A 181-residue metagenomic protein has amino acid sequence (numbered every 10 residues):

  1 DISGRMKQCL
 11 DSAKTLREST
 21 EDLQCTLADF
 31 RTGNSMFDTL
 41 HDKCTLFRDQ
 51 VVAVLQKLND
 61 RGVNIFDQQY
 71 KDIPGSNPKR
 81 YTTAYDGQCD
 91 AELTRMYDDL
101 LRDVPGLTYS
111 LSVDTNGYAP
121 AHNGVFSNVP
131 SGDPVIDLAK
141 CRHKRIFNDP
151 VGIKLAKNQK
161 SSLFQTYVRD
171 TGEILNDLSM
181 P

Functional and structural regions predicted by a protein language model:
D1-S12, L16-S19, L23-T26, F30-G33 (+3 more regions): Heptad-repeat coiled-coil core detector
F37-R48, D86-L101: Short amphipathic alpha-helical segments
D38, N59, S131-G132: Residue-level detector of alpha-helical recognition elements and their boundaries
T39, V104-P105, S112, G172-I174: A generic fold-level signal
T45-N64, V104-Y118: Short N-terminal helix-loop-first-beta-strand/juxtamembrane motif that initiates sensory/input modules
F66-D90, P105-G152: Extracellular/periplasmic ligand-sensing ectodomains of membrane signal-transduction proteins
H143-P181: Sensory/regulatory domains in signal-transduction proteins
